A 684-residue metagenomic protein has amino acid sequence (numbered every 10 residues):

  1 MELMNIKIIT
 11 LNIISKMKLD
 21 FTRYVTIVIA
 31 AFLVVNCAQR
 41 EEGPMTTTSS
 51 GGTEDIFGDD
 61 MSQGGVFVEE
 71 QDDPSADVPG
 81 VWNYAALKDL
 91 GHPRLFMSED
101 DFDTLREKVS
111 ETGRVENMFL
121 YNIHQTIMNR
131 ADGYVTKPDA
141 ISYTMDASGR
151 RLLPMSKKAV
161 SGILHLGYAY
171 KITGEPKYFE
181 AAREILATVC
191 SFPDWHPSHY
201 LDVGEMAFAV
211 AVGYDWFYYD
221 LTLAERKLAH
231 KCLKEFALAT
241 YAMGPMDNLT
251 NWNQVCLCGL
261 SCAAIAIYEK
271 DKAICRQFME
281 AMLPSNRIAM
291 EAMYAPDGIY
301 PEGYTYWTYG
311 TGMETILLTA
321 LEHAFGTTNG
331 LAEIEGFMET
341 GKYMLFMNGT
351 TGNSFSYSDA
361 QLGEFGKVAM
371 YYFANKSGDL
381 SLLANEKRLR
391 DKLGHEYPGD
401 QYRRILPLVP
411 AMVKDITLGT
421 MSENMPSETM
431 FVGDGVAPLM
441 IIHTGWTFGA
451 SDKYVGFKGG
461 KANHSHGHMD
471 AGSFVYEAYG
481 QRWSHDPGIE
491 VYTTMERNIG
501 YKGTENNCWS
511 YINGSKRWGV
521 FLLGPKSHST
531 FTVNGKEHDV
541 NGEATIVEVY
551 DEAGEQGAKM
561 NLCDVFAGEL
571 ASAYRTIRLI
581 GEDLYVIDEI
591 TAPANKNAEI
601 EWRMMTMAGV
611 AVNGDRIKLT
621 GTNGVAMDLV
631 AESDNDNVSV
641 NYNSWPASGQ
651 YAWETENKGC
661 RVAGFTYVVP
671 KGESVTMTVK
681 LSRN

Functional and structural regions predicted by a protein language model:
I6-V25: Bacterial N-terminal signal peptides that target proteins for export
T26-L33: Bacterial N-terminal signal peptides
N36-S75: Bacterial Sec-dependent N-terminal signal peptides
S62, F67-P138: Hydrophobic alpha-helical membrane-insertion signals
G91, D202, M206, C256 (+9 more regions): Residues that flank catalytic or metal-binding motifs in active/ligand-binding sites
R94, K108-V109, E116-Y121, Q125-M128 (+5 more regions): Aromatic-lined, polymer-binding surfaces characteristic of secreted/periplasmic polysaccharide-degrading enzymes
I267, Y306-W483, E548-E555, K559-N561 (+4 more regions): Carbohydrate-active enzyme catalytic cores, enriched for enzymes that act on polyanionic acidic polysaccharides
M495-N684: CBM-like, beta-strand-rich accessory domains located in the C-terminal region of large, secreted polysaccharide-active
